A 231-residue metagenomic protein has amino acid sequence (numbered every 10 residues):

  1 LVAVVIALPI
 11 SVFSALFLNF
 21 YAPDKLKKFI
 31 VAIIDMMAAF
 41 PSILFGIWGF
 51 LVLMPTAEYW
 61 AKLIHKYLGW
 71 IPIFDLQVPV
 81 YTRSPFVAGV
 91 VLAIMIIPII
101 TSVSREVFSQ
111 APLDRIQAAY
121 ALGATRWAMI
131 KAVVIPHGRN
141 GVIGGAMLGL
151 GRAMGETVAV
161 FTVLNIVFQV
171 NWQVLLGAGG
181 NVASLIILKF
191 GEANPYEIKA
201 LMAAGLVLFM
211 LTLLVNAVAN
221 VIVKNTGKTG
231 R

Functional and structural regions predicted by a protein language model:
L1-V5, P23-D24, D75-V78, L188-K199: Periplasmic/extracellular loop-to-transmembrane helix junction in inner-membrane transport proteins
A3-A15, A39, G89-I97, H137 (+6 more regions): Small-residue faces within membrane-embedded alpha-helices
A3-I34, N220-N225: Transmembrane-helix boundary motif in ABC transporter permease subunits
L8, F13-F17, P72, Q77-A121 (+3 more regions): Membrane-cytosol interface at the C-terminal ends of specific transmembrane alpha-helices in multi-pass membrane
M36, F40, L44, I100-S104 (+3 more regions): Transmembrane alpha-helices
F45-I94, V174-L176: Membrane-interfacial helix termini and adjacent extracytoplasmic/periplasmic loops of multi-pass transporters
R105-S109, L113, Y120, M147 (+1 more regions): C-terminal transmembrane helix and the adjacent membrane-cytosol boundary/short C-terminal tail of inner/organellar
L150-P195: Glycine-rich helix-loop "coupling/hinge" segments at transmembrane-helix boundaries in multipass transporters
